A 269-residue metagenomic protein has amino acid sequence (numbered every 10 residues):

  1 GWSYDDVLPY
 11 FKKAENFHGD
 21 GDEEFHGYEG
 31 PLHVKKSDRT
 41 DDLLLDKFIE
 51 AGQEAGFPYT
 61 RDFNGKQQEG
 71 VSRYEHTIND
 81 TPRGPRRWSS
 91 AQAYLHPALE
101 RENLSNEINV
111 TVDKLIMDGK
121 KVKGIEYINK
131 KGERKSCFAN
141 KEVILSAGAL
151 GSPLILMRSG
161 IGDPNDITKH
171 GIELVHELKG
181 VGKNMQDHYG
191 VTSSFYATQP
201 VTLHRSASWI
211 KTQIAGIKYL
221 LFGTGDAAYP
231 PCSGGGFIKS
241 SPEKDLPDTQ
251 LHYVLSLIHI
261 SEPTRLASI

Functional and structural regions predicted by a protein language model:
G1-V122, I128, T192-A215: Conserved redox-cofactor binding core of oxidoreductases
Y4, Y59-R61, I108, P164-T168 (+3 more regions): Acidic/polar loop patches that form or flank catalytic/metal-binding clefts of enzymes that bind anionic ligands
Y10, L115, G124-G216: Glycine-rich loop(s) and the adjacent beta-strand/alpha-helix scaffold that form part
Y28-G30, I108-T111, K121-K123, H170 (+4 more regions): Residues that flank catalytic or metal-binding motifs in active/ligand-binding sites
Y127-E133, I238-D245: Short acidic, glycine-rich loop/turn motifs
A207-I238: Extended catalytic-interface subdomain
G235-K239, Q250, R265: Cofactor-binding catalytic cores of oxidoreductases
I258-I269: Single conserved hydrophobic/aromatic residue that forms the stacking wall/gate of nucleotide- or nucleobase-binding
